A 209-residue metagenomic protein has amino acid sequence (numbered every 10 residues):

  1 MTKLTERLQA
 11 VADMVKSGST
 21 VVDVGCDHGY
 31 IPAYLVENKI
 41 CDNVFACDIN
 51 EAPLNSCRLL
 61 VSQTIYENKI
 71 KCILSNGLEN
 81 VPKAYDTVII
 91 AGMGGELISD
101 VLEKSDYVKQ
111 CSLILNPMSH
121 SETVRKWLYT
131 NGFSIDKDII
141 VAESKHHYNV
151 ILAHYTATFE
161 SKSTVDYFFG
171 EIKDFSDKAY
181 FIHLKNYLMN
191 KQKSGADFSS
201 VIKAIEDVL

Functional and structural regions predicted by a protein language model:
M1-S17, A33: S-adenosyl-L-methionine
K3-E6, E79, E96-L209: Class I S-adenosyl-L-methionine
G25: Conserved S-adenosyl-L-methionine
G29: Glycine-rich SAM-binding Motif I of class I
N43-D48: Conserved SAM-binding motif I beta-strand of class I
A52: Conserved Rossmann-like nucleotide-cofactor binding loop
N55-P82: S-adenosyl-L-methionine
Y85-G92: Short SAM/SAH-binding signature in class I
